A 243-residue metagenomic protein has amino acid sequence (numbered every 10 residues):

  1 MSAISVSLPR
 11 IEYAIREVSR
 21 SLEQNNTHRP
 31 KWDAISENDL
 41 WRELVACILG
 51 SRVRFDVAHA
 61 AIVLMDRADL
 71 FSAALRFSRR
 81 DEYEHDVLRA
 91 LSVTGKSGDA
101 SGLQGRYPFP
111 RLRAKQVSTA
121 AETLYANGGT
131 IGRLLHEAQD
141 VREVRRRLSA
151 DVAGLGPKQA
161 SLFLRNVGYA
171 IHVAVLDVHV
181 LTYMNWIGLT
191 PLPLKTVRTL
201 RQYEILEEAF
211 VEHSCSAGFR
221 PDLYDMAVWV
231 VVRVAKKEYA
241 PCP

Functional and structural regions predicted by a protein language model:
M1-N38, R113-A121, G128-P243: C-terminal accessory module of base-excision DNA glycosylases/AP lyases that mediates lesion recognition and DNA
M1-Y107: Structure-specific DNA junction-binding interface
L49-V57, D69-L70, Y125, I171 (+2 more regions): Short alpha-helix boundary/capping elements
F71-D151: Alpha-helical ds-nucleic-acid-binding substructure associated with the helix-hairpin-helix region of base-excision DNA
